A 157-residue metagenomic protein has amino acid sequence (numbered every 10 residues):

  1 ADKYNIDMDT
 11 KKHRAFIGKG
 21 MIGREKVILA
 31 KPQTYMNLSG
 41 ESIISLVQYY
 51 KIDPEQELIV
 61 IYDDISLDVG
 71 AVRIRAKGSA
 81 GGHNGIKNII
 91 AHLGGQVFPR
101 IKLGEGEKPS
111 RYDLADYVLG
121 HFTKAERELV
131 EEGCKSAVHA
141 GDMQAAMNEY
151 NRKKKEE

Functional and structural regions predicted by a protein language model:
A1-A76, K87, A91, G95-P99 (+2 more regions): Nucleotide and nucleotide-moiety/phosphate-recognizing core
R73-S79, Y117-F122: Short glycine-enriched, charge-decorated loop/helix-capping segments at active-site entrances that position
G82-G85: Hydrophobic alpha-helical segments within soluble ligand-binding/sensing domains
